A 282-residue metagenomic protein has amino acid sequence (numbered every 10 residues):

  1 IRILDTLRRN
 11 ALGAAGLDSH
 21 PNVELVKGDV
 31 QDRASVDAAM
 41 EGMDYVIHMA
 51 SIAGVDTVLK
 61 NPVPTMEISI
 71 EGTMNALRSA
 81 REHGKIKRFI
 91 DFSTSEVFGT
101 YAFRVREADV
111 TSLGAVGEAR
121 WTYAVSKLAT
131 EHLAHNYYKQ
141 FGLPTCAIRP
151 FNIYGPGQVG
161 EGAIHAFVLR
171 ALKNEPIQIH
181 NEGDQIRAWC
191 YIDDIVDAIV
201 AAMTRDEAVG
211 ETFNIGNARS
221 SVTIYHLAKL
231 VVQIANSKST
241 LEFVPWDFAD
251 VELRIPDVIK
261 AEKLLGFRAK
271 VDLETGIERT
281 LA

Functional and structural regions predicted by a protein language model:
I1-P150: N-terminal Rossmann-like NAD(P)+-binding domain of SDR-like oxidoreductases, especially those catalyzing
S19-V23, A108-G114, F141-G142, V168-I179 (+2 more regions): A short C-terminal helix-loop "cap" of Rossmann-like NAD(P)-dependent dehydrogenase/epimerase domains
S35, N75-S79, W189, D194-D197 (+1 more regions): Conserved mid-core alpha-helix of short-chain dehydrogenase/reductase
R81, Y138, L172, M203-T204 (+1 more regions): Protein kinase-like catalytic domain
T122, G160, I192, S220 (+2 more regions): Amphipathic alpha-helical segment in the mid-to-C-terminal domain of diverse UDP/GDP-sugar glycosyltransferases
L128, C146, I153-A166, E175 (+6 more regions): Glycine/proline-rich active-site loop of Rossmann-fold NAD(P)-dependent oxidoreductases
I192, T212, T223-H226, D247-R268: Conserved C-terminal active-site "lid" loop/helix of NAD(P)H-dependent oxidoreductases that clamps the redox cofactor
L273-A282: Amphipathic terminal alpha-helices
